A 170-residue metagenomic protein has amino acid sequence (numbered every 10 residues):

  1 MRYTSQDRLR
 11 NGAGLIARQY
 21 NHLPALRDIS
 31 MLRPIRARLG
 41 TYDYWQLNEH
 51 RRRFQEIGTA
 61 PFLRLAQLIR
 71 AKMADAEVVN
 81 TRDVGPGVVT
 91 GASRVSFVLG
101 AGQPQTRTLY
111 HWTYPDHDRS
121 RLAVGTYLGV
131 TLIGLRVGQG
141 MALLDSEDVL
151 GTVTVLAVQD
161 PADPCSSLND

Functional and structural regions predicted by a protein language model:
M1-T4, L168-D170: Short, intrinsically disordered, low-complexity terminal/loop segments
R2-G87: N-terminal intrinsically disordered, low-complexity, charge/repeat-rich segments that act as generic
R52, G100, D160: Residue-level marker of positions within ordered structural domains that often coincide with functionally constrained
Q67-P115: Long amphipathic N-terminal alpha/beta scaffold segment
A76-E77, R136, A162: Conserved NTP-handling cores and scaffolds of large molecular machines
A92-R94, Q103-V153: Non-DNA-binding regulatory cores of transcription-related proteins, predominantly C-terminal effector-binding
L156-D170: Short peripheral tails and domain-boundary helices/loops at the edges of structured domains
